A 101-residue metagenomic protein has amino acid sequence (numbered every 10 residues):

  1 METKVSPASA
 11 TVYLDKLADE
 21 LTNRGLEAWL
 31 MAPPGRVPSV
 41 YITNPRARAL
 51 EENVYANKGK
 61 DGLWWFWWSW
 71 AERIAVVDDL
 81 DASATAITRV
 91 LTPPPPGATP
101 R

Functional and structural regions predicted by a protein language model:
M1-P45, R73: Negatively charged, low-complexity tracts enriched in Asp/Glu with abundant Ser/Thr
M1-V5, D15-L17, L26, Y55-K58 (+4 more regions): Amphipathic, alpha-helical segments enriched in basic
Y41, R48, P96-T99: A generic alpha-helix propensity feature with a strong bias for hydrophobic helices
A49-V77: Intrinsically disordered, low-complexity regulatory segments enriched in Ser/Thr/Pro and charged residues
A71-P100: Ampiphathic alpha-helical segments that act as solvent-exposed interaction surfaces
